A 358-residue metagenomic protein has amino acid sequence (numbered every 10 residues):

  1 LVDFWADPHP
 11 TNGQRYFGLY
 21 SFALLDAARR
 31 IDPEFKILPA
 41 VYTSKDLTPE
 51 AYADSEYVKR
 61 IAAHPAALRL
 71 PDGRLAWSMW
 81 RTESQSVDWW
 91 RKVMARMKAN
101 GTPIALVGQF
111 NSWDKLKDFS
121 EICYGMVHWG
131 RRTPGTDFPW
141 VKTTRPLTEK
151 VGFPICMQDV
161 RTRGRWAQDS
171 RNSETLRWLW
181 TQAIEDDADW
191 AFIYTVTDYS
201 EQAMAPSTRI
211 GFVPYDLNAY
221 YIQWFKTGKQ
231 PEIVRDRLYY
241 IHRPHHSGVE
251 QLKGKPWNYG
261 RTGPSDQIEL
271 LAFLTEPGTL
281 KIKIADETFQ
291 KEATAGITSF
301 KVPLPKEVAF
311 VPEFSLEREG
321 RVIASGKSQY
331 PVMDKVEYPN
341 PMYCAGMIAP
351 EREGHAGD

Functional and structural regions predicted by a protein language model:
L1-E269, T275-D358: Glycan-processing catalytic domains of CAZymes
